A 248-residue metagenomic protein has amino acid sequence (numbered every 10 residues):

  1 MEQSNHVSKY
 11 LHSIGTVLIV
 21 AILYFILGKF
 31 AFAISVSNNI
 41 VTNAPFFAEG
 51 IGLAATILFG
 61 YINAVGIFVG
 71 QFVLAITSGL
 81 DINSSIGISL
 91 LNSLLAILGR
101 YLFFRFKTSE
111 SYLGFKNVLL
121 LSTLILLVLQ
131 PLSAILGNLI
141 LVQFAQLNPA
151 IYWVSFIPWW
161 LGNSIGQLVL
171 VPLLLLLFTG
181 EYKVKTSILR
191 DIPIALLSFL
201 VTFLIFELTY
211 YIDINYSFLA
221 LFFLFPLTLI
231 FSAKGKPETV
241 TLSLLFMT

Functional and structural regions predicted by a protein language model:
E2-A44, G50-L147, V171-A220, T228-S243 (+1 more regions): Short helix-perturbing small/polar motifs within transmembrane alpha-helices
F46-F47, I82, L121, Y152-I165: Short aromatic-rich membrane-water interface segments that cap or initiate transmembrane helices in multi-pass membrane
I157-T179: Function-critical hydrophobic alpha-helical transmembrane segments in multi-pass membrane proteins
F225: C-terminal, beta-rich DNA-binding module of retroviral/retroelements integrases
